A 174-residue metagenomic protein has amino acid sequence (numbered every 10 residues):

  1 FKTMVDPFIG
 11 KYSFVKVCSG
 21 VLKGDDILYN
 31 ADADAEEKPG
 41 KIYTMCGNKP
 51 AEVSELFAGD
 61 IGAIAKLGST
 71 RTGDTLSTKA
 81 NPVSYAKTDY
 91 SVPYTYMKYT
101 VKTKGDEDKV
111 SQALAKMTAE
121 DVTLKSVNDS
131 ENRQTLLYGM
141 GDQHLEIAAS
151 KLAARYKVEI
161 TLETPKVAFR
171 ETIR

Functional and structural regions predicted by a protein language model:
F1-Y96, S111, Q134: Conserved nucleotide-binding/hydrolysis modules and their immediate coupling elements across P-loop/ASCE NTPase motors
N81-R174: Charged, conformationally dynamic linker/hinge segments that couple catalytic or nucleotide-dependent chemistry
